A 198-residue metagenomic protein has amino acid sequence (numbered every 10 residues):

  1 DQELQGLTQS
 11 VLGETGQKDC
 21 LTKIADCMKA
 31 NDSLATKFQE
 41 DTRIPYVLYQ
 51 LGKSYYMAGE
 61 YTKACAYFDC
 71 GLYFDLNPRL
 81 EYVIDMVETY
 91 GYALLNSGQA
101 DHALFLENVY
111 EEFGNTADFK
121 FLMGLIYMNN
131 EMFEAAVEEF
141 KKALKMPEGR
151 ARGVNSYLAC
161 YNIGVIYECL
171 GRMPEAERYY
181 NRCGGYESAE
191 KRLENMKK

Functional and structural regions predicted by a protein language model:
D1-R43, L48-M57: Catalytic-site signature of metal-activated, phosphate-bearing donor transferases, centered on the GT-A/GT-A-like
K23, C27, A64, H102-A103 (+2 more regions): Single-residue signature of alpha-solenoid repeat helices
D32-A35, G71-Y73, E111-E112, K141-E148 (+1 more regions): Amphipathic alpha-helical segments of tetratricopeptide repeats
